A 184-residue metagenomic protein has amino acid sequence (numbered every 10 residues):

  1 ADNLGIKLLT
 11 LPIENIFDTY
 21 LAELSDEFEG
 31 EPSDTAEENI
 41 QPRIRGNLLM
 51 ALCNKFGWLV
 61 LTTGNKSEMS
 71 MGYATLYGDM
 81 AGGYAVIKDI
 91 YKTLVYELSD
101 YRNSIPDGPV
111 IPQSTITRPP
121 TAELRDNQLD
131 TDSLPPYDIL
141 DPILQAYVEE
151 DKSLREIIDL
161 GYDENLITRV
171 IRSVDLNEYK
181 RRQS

Functional and structural regions predicted by a protein language model:
A1-S184: ATP/NTP-dependent adenylation/nucleotidyl-transfer catalytic domains that generate, transfer, or process NMP-activated
